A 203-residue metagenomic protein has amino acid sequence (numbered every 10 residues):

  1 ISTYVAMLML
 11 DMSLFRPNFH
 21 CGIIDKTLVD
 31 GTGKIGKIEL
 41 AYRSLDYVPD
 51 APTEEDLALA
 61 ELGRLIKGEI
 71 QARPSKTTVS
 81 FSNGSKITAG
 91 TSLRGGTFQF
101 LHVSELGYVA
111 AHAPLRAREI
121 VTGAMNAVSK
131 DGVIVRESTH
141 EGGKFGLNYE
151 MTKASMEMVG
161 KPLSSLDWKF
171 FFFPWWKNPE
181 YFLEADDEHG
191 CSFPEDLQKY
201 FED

Functional and structural regions predicted by a protein language model:
I1-D203: Phosphate/NTP-binding elements of NTP-utilizing enzymes
